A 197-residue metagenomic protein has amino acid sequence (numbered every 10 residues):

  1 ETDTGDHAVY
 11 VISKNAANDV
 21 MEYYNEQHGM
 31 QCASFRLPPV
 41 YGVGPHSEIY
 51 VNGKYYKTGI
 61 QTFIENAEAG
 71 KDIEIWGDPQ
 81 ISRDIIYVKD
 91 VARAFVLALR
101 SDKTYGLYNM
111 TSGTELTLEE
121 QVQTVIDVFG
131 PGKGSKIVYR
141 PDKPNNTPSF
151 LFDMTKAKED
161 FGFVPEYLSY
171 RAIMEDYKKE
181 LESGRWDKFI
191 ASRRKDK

Functional and structural regions predicted by a protein language model:
E1-T4, G44, Y139-P141, K156: Short glycine/proline- and charge-enriched loop/turn segments that cap or connect secondary-structure elements
T2-D3, P39-V51, G59-I86, N109: A conserved pocket-lining segment of Rossmann-fold NAD(P)-dependent short-chain dehydrogenase/reductase
T4-G5, I12, Q27, Y55-T58 (+4 more regions): A generic fold-level signal
G5-P38, I64-A69: Active-site Tyr-X1-5-Lys
D6-N18, G53-Q61, D84-I85, E115: Short-chain dehydrogenase/reductase
E22, I60-Q61, A92-V96: Short alpha-helix within the catalytic core of nucleotide-sugar-dependent glycosyltransferases
V51-G53, G184: Short, hinge-like loop/turn segments at secondary-structure boundaries
A67-K197: C-terminal substrate-binding subdomain of Rossmann-fold SDR/epimerase-dehydratase oxidoreductases
